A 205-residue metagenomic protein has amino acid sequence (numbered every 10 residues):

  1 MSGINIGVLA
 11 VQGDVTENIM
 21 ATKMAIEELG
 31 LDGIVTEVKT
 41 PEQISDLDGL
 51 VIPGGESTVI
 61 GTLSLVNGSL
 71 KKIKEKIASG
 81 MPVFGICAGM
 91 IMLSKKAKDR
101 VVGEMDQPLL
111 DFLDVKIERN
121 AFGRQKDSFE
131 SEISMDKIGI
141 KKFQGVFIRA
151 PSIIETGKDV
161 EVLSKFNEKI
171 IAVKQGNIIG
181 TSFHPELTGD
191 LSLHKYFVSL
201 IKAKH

Functional and structural regions predicted by a protein language model:
M1-S2, E42-S45, E75-K76, F84 (+4 more regions): Solvent-exposed alpha-helices and their adjacent loops that cap or buttress functional pockets in soluble metabolic
M1-V66, K71-S79, L191-K195, S199-H205: N-terminal beta1-alpha1 cap of cysteine-dependent amidohydrolase-like domains
V11, A88, F183: Cofactor-binding loop segments of dinucleotide-utilizing enzymes, especially the Rossmann-like FAD- and NAD(P)+-binding
I19, S94-K96, K158: Short, well-ordered secondary-structure micro-motifs
L47, S79-M81, Q107, K142-F143 (+2 more regions): Short coil/turn connectors at secondary-structure junctions
I52, G85, T181: Redox-cofactor binding/interface segments in oxidoreductases and associated redox assembly factors
S57-S134: Cysteine-nucleophile active-site neighborhood
R119-H205: Amide-donor transfer/coupling interface in amidating biosynthetic enzymes
